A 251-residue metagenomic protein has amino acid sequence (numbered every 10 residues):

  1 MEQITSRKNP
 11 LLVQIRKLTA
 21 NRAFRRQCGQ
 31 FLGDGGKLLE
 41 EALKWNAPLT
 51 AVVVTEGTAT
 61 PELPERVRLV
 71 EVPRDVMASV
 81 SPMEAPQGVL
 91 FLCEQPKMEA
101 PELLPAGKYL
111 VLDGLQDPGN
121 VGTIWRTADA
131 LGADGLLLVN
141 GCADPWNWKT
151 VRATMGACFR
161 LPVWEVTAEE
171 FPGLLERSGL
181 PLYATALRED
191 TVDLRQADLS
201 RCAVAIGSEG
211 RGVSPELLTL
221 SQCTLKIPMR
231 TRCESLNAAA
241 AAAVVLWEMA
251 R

Functional and structural regions predicted by a protein language model:
M1-E84, G179: N-terminal positively charged helical leader segments and presequences
K44, P96-K97, P101-E189: RNA substrate-binding interface of SAM-dependent RNA methyltransferases
A59-R66, P101-L103, Q196, E216-T219: Short loop/helix-cap segments at secondary-structure boundaries that form the rim of catalytic
L63-D75, G107, S200-A203, Q222: Active-site regions of enzymes building and remodeling cell-envelope glycoconjugates
V72-P73, D113, V139-N140, P162 (+1 more regions): Short beta->alpha connector loops at strand-helix junctions that form conserved, small/polar/Pro-enriched
F91, T127-L131, P145, K149-F159 (+1 more regions): Structured adenosyl-cofactor binding patch, chiefly the S-adenosyl-L-methionine
Y183-C233: Active-site/ligand-binding-proximal alpha/beta "capping" segment
